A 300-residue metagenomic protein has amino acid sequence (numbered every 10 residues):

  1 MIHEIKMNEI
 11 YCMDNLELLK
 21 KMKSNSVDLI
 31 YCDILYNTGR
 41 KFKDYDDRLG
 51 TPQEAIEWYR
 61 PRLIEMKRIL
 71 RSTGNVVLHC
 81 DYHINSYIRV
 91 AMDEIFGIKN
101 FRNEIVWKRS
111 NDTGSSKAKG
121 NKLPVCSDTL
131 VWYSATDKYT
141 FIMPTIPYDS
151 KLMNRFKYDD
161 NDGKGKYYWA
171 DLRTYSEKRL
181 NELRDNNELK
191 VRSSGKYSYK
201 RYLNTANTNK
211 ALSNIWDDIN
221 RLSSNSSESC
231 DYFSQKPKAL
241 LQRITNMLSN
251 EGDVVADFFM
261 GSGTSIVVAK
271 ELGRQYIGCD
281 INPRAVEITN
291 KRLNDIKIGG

Functional and structural regions predicted by a protein language model:
M1-N290, N294-I298: Core catalytic lobe of class I
